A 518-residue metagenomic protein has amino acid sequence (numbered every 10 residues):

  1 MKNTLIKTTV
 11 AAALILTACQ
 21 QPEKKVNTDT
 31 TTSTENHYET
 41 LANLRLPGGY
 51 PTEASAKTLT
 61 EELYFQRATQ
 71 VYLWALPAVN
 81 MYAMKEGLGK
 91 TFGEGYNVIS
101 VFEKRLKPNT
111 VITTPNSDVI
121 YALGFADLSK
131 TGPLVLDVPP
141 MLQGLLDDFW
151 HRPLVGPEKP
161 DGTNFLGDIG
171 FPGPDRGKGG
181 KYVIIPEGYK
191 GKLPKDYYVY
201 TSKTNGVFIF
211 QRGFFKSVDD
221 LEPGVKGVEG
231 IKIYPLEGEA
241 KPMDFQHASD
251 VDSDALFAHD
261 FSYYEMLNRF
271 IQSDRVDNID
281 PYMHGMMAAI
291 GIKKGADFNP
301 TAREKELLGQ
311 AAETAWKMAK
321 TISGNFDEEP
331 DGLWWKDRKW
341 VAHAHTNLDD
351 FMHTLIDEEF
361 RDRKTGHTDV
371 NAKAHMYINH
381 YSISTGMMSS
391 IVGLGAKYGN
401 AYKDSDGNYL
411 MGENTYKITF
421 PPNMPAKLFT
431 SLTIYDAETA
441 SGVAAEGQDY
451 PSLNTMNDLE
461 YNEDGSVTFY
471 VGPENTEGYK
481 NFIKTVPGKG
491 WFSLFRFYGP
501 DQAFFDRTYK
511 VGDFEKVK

Functional and structural regions predicted by a protein language model:
K2-N3, D147: Twin-arginine (Tat) signal peptide motif
N3-A11: Sec-dependent signal peptide recognition, specifically the positively charged N-region followed immediately by
L5, Q20-P22: Long, low-complexity intrinsically disordered regions enriched in Ser/Thr, Asp/Glu, Pro/Gly
L16-A18: C-terminal motif of bacterial Sec signal peptides marking the signal peptidase cleavage site
P22-K518: A compositional/structural signature for long, glycine/proline-rich flexible linkers and loops on extracytoplasmic
